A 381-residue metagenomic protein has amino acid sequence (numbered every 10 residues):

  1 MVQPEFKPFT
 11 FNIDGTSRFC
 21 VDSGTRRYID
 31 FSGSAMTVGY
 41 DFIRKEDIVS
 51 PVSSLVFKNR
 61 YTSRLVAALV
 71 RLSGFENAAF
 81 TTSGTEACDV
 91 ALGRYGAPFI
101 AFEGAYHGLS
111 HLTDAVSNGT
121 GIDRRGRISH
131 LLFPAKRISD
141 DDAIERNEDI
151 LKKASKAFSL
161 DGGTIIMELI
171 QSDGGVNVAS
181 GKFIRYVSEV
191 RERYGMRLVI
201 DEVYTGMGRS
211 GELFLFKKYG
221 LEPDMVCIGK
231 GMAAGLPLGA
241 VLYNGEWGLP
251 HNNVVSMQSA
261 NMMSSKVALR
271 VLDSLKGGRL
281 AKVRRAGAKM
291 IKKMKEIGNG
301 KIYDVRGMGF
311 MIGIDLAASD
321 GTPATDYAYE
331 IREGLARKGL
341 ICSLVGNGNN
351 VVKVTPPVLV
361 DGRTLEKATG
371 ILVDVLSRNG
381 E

Functional and structural regions predicted by a protein language model:
M1-E381: Conserved N-terminal phosphate-binding loop of PLP-dependent enzymes in the Aspartate aminotransferase
